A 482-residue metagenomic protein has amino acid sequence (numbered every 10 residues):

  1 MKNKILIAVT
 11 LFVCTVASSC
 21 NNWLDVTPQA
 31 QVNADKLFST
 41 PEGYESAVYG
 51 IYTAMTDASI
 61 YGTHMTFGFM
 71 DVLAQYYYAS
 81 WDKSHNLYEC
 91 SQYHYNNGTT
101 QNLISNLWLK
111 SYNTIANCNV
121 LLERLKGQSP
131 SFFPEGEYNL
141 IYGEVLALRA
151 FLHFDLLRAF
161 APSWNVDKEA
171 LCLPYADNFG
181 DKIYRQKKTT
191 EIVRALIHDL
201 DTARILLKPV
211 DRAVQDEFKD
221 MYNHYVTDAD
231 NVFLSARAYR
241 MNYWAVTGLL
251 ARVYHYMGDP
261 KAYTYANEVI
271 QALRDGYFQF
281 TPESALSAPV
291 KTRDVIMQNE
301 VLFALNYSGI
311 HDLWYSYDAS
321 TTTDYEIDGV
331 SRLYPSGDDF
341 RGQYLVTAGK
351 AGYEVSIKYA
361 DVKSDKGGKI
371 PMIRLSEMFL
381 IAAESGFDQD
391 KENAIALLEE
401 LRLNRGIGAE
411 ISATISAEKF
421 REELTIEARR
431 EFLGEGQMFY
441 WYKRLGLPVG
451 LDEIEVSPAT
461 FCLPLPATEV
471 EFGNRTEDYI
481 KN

Functional and structural regions predicted by a protein language model:
M1-Q29: Bacterial Sec-dependent N-terminal signal peptides
C20-D71, Y307, A409, P448-N482: Membrane-proximal, proline-rich intrinsically disordered regions
N21, R212-Q215, Y243-F278, I480-K481: Aromatic-residue-lined binding/catalytic grooves and analogous aromatic/hydrophobic interfacial grooves in multimeric
E45, H85-F160, K182-T190, I205-L207 (+3 more regions): Conserved, well-structured interaction surfaces
V48, I115-C118, V193, L200 (+2 more regions): Inward-facing hydrophobic residues that define packing positions of alpha-helical scaffold repeats
F218, Y222-A229, F233-M241, P260-L375 (+7 more regions): Hydrophobic-face positions in mid-chain alpha helices that act as interaction patches
